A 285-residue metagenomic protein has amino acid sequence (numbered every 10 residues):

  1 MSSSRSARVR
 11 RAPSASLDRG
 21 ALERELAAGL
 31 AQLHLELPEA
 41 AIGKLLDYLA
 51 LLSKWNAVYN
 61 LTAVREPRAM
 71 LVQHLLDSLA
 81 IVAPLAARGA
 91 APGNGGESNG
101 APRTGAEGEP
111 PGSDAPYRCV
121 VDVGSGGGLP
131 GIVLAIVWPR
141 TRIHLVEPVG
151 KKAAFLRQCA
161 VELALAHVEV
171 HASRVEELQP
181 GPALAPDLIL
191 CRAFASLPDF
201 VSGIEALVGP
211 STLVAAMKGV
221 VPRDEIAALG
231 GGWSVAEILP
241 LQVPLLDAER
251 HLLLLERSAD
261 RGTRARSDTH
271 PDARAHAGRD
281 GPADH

Functional and structural regions predicted by a protein language model:
S2-D114, K151-K152, Q158-A166, R274-R279 (+1 more regions): Class I SAM-dependent transferase core
S4, V137-H285: S-adenosylmethionine
L35, Y59-T62, R68-A69, Q73 (+5 more regions): Flexible, active-site-adjacent loop/turn segments at secondary-structure boundaries
A91-G93, P116-G126: Conserved class I S-adenosyl-L-methionine
G105-A106, P111, S125, L134 (+1 more regions): Residue-level detector of alpha-helical hydrophobic segments embedded in or interacting with membranes
D122-S125, L129, P148-K151: Hydrophobic alpha-helical segments of small multi-pass membrane proteins
G127-R140: Conserved SAM-binding loop of SAM-dependent methyltransferases across substrates and taxa, primarily the Class I
